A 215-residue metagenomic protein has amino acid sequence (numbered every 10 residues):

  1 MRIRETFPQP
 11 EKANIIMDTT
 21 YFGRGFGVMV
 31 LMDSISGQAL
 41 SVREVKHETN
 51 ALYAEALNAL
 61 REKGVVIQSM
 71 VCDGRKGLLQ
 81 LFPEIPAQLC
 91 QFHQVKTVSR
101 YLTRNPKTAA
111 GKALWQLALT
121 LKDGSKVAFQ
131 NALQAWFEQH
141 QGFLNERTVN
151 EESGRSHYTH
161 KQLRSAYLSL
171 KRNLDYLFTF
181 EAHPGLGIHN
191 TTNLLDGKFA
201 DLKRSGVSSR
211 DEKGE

Functional and structural regions predicted by a protein language model:
M1-K76, Q80-E84, N173, L194: RNase H-like nuclease fold core
T19, T108, A128-Q130: Intrinsically disordered, low-complexity regions enriched in Ser/Pro/Gly/Gln/His and often acidic
G23, Q88, K96-V98, R104-N105 (+3 more regions): Short loop/turn segments at secondary-structure transitions that flank enzyme active sites
D33, E48, T108, R210-D211: A short hydrophobic/aromatic micro-motif that marks alpha-helical segments and, especially, helix-coil
V65-K76, F82, Q116-E215: Acidic/histidine-rich catalytic cores and adjacent linkers of DNA breakage/strand-transfer/modification proteins
S69-A118: Conserved beta-strand -> loop -> alpha-helix junction used to position metal-binding or nucleic-acid-contacting
